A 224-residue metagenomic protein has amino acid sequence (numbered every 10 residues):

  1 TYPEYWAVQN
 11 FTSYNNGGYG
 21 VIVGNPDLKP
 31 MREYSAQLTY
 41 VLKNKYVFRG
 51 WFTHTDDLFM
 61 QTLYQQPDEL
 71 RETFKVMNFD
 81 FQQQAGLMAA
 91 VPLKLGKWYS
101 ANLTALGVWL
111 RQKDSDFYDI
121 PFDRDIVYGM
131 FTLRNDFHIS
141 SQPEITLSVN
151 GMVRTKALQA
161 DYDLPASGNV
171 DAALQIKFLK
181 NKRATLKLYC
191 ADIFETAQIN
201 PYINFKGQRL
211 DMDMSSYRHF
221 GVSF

Functional and structural regions predicted by a protein language model:
T1-D56, P143-N150, D163, K182: Structural signature of Gram-negative outer-membrane beta-barrels, strongest in the C-terminal barrel of TonB-dependent
T1-P3, Y34, N44, F52-D56 (+4 more regions): Transmembrane beta-strands of outer-membrane beta-barrel pores
Y5-S13, G18-I22, T53, L58-P67 (+4 more regions): Outer-membrane beta-barrel translocator domains and adjoining extracellular loop/strand segments of Gram-negative
V8-F11, P26, M31, T62 (+5 more regions): Surface-exposed loop/turn and secondary-structure junction residues enriched for glycine/proline
V23-N25, K29, S35, V47-T104 (+1 more regions): Outer membrane beta-barrel strand-and-loop segments of large Gram-negative receptors, especially TonB-dependent
L38-L42, F52, A89-K97, N135-I139 (+3 more regions): Residue-level signature of outer-membrane beta-barrel architecture
Y40, N44, M88-V108, I199-F224: In a subset of proteins, long, contiguous C-terminal domains/tails are tracked
R124-F224: Conserved C-terminal beta-signal and adjacent last beta-strands/turns of outer-membrane beta-barrel proteins
